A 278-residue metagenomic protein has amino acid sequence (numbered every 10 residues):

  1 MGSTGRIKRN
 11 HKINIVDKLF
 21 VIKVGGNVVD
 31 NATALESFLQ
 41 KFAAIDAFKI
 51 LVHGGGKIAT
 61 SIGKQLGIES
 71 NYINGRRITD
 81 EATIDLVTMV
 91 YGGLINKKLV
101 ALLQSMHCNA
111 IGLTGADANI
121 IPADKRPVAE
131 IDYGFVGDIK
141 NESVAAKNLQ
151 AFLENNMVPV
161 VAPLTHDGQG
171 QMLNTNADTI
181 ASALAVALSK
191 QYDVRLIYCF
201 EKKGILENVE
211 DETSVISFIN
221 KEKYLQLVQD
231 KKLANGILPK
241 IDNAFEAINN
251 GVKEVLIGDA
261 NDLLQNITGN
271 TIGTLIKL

Functional and structural regions predicted by a protein language model:
M1-I15: N-terminal amphipathic/basic-hydrophobic helices that include classical n-h-c signal peptides and signal-anchor
H11-L278: C-terminal catalytic "cap/lid" subdomain
